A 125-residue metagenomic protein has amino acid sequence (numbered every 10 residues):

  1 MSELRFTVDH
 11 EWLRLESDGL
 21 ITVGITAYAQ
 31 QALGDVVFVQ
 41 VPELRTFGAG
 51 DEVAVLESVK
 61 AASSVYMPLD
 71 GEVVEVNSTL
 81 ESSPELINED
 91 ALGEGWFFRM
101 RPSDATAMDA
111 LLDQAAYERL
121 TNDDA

Functional and structural regions predicted by a protein language model:
M1-E52, E85, E89-A125: Acidic, low-complexity mobile loops and tails
M1-L4, V65-L69: Short, glycine/small-residue-enriched coil/turn segments at secondary-structure junctions
L13-L15, V59, V76-T79: Residue-level recognition of beta-strand microenvironments
E16, S58-V59, P68, S103: A short, compositionally biased micro-patch
Y28, A61, S78-T79, A105: Residue-level signature for short turns and capping positions that connect secondary-structure elements
A49, M67-E72: Helix-adjacent hinge/juxtasegments
E57-Y66, S83-E85: Short, Lys/Arg- and Gly-enriched loop/turn segments at beta-strand edges
